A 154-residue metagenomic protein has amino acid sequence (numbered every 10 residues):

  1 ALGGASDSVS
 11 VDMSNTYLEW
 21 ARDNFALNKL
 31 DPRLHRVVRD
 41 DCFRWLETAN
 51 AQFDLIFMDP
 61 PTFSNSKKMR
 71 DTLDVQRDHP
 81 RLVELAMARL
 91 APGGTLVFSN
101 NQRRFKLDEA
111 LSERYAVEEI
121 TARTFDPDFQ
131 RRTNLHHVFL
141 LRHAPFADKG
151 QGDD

Functional and structural regions predicted by a protein language model:
A1-S6: Conserved SAM-binding loop of SAM-dependent methyltransferases across substrates and taxa, primarily the Class I
D7-D12: Conserved SAM-binding motif I beta-strand of class I
M13-L55: S-adenosyl-L-methionine
R33-H35, P61-T62, P80-E84, I120-T124 (+1 more regions): Glycine-rich loops and low-complexity Gly/Arg-rich segments that provide flexible linkers or classic glycine-based
C42-E119: S-adenosylmethionine
T95-D154: C-terminal catalytic and target-recognition region of SAM-dependent MTase-like enzymes, primarily methyltransferases
